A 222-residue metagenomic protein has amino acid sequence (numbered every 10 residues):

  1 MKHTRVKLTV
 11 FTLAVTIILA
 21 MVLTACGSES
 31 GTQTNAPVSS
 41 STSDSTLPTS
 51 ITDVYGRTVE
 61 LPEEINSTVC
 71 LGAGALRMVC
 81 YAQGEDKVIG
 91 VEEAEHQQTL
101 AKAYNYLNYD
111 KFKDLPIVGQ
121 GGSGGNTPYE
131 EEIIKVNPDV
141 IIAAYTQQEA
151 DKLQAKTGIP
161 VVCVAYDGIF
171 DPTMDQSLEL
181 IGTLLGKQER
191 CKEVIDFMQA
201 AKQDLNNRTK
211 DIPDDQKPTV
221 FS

Functional and structural regions predicted by a protein language model:
M1-L13: Bacterial N-terminal signal peptides that target proteins for export
A20-A25: C-terminal motif of bacterial Sec signal peptides marking the signal peptidase cleavage site
G27-S30: Bacterial signal peptide processing site
N35-R57, L61-P62: N-terminal low-complexity, Pro/Thr/Ser-rich intrinsically disordered segments that act as propeptides or flexible
I51, A150-S222: Extracytoplasmic substrate-binding proteins
S67-G72, I89-E92, V140-A144, V161-V164 (+1 more regions): Structural recognition of the beta-strand scaffold that forms the well-ordered cores of secreted hydrolase catalytic
G74-R77, A94-Q97, V140-I141, T146-A150 (+1 more regions): Solvent-exposed loop/turn segments at secondary-structure junctions within structured extracellular/periplasmic domains
L76-E132, V140: A short, structured surface patch at a secondary-structure boundary
